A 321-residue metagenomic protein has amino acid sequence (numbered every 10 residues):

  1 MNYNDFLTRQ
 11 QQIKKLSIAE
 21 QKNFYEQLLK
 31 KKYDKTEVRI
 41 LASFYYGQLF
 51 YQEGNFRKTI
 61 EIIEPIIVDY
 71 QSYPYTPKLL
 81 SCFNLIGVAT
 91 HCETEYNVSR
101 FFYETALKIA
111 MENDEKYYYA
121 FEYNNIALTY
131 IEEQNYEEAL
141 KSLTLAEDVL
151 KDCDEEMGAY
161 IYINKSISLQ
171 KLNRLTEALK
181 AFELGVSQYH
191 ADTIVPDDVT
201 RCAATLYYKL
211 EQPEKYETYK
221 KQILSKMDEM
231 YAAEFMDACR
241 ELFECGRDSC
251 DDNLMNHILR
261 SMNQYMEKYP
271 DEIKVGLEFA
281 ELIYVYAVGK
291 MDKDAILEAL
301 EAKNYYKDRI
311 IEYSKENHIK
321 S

Functional and structural regions predicted by a protein language model:
M1-R9, R247, H257-S321: C-terminal non-catalytic interaction modules
K14, F44-Q52, K78-C92, Y117-E132 (+4 more regions): Conserved alpha-helical positions within TPR/SEL1-like repeat arrays
S17, D34-T36, P74-Y75, E95 (+7 more regions): Short coil/turn linker motifs that delimit alpha-helical repeat modules in TPR/alpha-solenoid proteins
Q21, T59, S99, A139 (+4 more regions): Single-residue signature of alpha-solenoid repeat helices
E26-K30, E64-S72, E104-E115, T144-D154 (+4 more regions): Amphipathic alpha-helical segments of tetratricopeptide repeats
R39, S72, L79, Y119 (+6 more regions): Residues that mark the junctions of alpha-helical repeat units in TPR/alpha-solenoid scaffolds
